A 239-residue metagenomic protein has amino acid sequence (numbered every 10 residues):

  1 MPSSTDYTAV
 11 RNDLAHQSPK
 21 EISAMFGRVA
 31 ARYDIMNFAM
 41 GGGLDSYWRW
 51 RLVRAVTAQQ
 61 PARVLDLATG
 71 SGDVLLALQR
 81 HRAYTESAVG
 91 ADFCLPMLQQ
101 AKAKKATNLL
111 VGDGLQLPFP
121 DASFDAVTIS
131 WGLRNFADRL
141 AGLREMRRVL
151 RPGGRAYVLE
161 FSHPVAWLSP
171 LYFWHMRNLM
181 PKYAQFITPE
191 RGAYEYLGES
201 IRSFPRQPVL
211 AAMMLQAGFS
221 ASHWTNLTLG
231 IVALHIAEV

Functional and structural regions predicted by a protein language model:
M1-R32, M176, I187: N-terminal, positively charged/glycine-rich alpha-helical extensions of SAM-dependent methyltransferases
R32, G42-A62, A77: Conserved alpha-helix/loop element of class I SAM-dependent methyltransferases that forms part of the SAM/SAH-binding
Y33, V127-T128: Hydrophobic beta-strand segment of the Class I
R63-Q116: Class I SAM-dependent methyltransferase SAM/SAH-binding core
L115-A126: A short acidic, Gly/Pro-enriched loop at the edge of an enzyme's catalytic core that lines a small-molecule cofactor
L140-R155: A short glycine-rich, Lys/Arg-flanked "PGG" loop and its adjoining helix->strand segment in the class I
R155-A184: Conserved class I S-adenosyl-L-methionine
G218-V239: Core SAM-dependent methyltransferase catalytic element
